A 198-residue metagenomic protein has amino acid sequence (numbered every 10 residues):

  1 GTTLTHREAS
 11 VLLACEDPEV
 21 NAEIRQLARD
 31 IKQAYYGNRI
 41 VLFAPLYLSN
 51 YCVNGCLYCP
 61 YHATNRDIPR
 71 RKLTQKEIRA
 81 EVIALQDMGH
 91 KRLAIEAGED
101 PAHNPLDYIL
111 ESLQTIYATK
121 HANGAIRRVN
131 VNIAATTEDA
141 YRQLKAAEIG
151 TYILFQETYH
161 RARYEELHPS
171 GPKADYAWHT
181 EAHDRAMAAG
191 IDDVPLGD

Functional and structural regions predicted by a protein language model:
G1-N54: Flexible, acidic/Gly-rich N-terminal and inter-domain linker regions that tether and position cofactor-handling modules
T3-L4, L57, F155-E157: A broad, low-specificity signal for short, low-complexity segments enriched in glycine/proline and polar/charged
A9-E16, Y61-A63, H121-A122: A generic short-segment signal for beta-strand/edge and adjacent turn/coil regions
G37, V41-E77: Canonical Radical SAM [4Fe-4S] cluster-binding loop centered on the CxxxCxxC motif and its immediate flanking residues
A63-R79, L85-A186, D192-G197: Core AdoMet radical
